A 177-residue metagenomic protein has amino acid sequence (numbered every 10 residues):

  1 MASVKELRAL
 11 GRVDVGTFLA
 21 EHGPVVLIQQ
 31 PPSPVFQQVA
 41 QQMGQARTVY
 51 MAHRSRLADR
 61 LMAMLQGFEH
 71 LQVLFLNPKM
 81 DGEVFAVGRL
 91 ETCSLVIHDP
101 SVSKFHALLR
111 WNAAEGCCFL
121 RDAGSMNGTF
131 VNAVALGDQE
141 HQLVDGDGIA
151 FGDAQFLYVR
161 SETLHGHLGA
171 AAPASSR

Functional and structural regions predicted by a protein language model:
M1-H98, T163-R177: Intrinsically disordered, low-complexity acidic Ser/Thr-rich regulatory segments
L19-A20, P24-V26, H106-L109, C118-F119 (+3 more regions): Broad hydrophobic/π-residue packing in well-ordered secondary structure
E69-H70, L74-D153: Forkhead-associated
A154-Y158, T163: Short, charged beta-turn/beta-strand-edge "cap" motif at the junction between a beta-strand and an adjacent loop
